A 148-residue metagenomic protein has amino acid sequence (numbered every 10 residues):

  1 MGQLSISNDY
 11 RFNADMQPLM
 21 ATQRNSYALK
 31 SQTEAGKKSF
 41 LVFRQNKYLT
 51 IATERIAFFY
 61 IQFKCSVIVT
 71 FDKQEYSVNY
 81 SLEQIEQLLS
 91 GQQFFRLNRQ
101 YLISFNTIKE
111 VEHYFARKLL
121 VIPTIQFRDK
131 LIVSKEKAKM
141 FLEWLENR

Functional and structural regions predicted by a protein language model:
L4-R128: Conserved binding/recognition cores within well-folded domains
L131: C-terminal catalytic core of Y-nucleophile DNA break-rejoin enzymes
K135, K139-R148: C-terminal output/interaction extensions
